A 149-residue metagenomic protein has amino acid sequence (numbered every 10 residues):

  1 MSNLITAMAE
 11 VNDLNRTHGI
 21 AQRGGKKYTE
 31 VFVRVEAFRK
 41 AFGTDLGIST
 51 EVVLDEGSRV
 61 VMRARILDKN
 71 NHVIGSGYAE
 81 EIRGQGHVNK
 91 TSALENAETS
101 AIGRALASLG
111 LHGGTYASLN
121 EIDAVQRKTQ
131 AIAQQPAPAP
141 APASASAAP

Functional and structural regions predicted by a protein language model:
M1-A148: Polyanion-binding surfaces on beta-sheet-dominated domains and ring/shell assemblies
